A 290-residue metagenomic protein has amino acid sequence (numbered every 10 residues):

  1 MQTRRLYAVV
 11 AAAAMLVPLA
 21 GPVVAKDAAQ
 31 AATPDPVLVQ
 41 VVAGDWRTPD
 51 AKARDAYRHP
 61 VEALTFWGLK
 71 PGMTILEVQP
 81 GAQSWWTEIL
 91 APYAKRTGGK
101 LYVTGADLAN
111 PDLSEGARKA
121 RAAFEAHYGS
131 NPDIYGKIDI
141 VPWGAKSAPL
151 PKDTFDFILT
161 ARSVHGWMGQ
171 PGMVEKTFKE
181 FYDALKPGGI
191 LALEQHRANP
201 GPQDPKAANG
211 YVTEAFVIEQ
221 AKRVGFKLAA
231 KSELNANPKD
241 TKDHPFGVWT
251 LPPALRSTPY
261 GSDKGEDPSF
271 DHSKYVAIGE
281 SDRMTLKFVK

Functional and structural regions predicted by a protein language model:
L38-F66, K70-P71, I89: Class I SAM-dependent methyltransferase Rossmann-like catalytic core, especially the SAM/SAH-binding loop
K70-A82: Conserved class I S-adenosyl-L-methionine
P71-G72, R96-G98, L185-L191: Short glycine-dipeptide loop
A91-K95, M173-P187: A short glycine-rich, Lys/Arg-flanked "PGG" loop and its adjoining helix->strand segment in the class I
L101-T104, G188-R197: Conserved beta-strand signature within the Rossmann-like core of class I S-adenosyl-L-methionine
A148-L159: A short acidic, Gly/Pro-enriched loop at the edge of an enzyme's catalytic core that lines a small-molecule cofactor
D204-K231: Conserved Class I S-adenosyl-L-methionine
P268-K290: C-terminal lobe and adjacent flexible extensions of AdoMet/dcAdoMet transferase-like proteins
